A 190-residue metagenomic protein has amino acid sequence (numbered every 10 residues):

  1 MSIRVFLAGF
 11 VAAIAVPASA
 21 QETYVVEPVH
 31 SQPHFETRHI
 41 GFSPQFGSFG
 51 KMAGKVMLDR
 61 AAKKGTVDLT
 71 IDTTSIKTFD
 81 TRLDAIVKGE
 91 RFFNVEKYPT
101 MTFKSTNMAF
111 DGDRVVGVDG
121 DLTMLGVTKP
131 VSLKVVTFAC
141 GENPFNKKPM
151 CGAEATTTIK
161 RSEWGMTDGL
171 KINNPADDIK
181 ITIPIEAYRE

Functional and structural regions predicted by a protein language model:
M1-L7: Bacterial N-terminal signal peptides that target proteins for export
R4, S19-A20: Hydrophobic membrane-targeting and insertion signals
A15-P17: N-terminal signal peptide c-region/cleavage motif recognized by signal peptidases
A20-E190: Low-complexity, acidic/polar, glycine-enriched regions of mature
